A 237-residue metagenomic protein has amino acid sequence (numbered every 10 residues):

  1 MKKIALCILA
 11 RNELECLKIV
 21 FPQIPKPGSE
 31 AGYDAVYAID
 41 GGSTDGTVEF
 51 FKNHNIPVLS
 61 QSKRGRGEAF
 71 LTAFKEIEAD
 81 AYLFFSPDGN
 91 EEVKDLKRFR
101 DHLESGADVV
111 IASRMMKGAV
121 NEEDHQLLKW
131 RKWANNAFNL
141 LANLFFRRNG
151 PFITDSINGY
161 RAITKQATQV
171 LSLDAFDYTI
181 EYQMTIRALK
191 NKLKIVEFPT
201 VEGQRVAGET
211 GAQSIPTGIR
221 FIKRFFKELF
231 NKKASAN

Functional and structural regions predicted by a protein language model:
M1, P22, D101, E122 (+2 more regions): Hydrophobic helical membrane-anchoring modules
K3-A5, A35, Q183: Cell-envelope/extracellular polymer assembly enzymes that use nucleotide-activated donors
N12-G28: Short, well-formed alpha-helical segments that are part of the catalytic scaffolds of diverse glycosyltransferases
E13-C16, S43, R66, E92: Donor nucleotide-sugar binding loop of glycosyltransferases
D40-V48: A conserved acidic beta->alpha catalytic loop
G46, F85-H102: Acidic donor-binding/catalytic loop of UDP-sugar-dependent glycosyltransferases, especially processive GT2
S62-R64, E68-K75, K94-Y178, R205-Q213: Acceptor/aglycone-binding surface of glycosyltransferases and processive sugar-polymer synthases
Y82: Short aromatic/hydrophobic "clamp" motif used to bind/position activated sugar donors
